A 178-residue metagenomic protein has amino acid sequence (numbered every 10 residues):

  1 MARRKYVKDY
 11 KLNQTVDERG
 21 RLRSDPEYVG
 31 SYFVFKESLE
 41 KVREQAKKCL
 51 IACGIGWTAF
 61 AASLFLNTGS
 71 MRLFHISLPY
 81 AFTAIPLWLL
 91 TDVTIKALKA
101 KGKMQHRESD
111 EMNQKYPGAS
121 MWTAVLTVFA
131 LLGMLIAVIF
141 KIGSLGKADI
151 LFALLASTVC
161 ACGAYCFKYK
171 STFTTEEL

Functional and structural regions predicted by a protein language model:
M1-K41: N-terminal, intrinsically disordered, low-complexity segments that immediately precede the first transmembrane helix
S31-C49, Q114-P117: Membrane interfacial helix-start motif at the N-side
Q45-I55, G118-F129: Select subsegments of transmembrane alpha-helices in polytopic membrane proteins, especially boundary-proximal
M71-W88, F152-S157: Alpha-helical transmembrane segments
A84-Q105, C166-S171: Membrane-water interface of transmembrane alpha-helices
K103-W122: Short membrane-interface loop/juxtamembrane segments of multi-pass integral membrane proteins
L126-L155: Alpha-helical transmembrane segments and their membrane-interface junctions in multi-pass membrane proteins
L151-K168: Alpha-helical membrane-embedded segments
